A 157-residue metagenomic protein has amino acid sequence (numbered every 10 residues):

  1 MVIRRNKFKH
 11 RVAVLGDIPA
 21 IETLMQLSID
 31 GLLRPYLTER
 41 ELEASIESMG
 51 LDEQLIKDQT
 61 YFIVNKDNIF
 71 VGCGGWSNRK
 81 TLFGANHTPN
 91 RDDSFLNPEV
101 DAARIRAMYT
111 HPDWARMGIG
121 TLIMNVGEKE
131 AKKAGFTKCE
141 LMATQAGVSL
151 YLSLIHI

Functional and structural regions predicted by a protein language model:
M1-P19: Conserved N-terminal entry element of GNAT/NAT acetyltransferase domains
Q26-L51: Conserved GNAT-fold acetyl-CoA-binding loop/helix
T60-I63: Hydrophobic beta-strand residues of extracellular immunoglobulin-like
N65, C73-A115, E130: Conserved acyl-donor/pantetheine-binding loop and adjacent beta-alpha core of acyl/acetyltransferases and related
W114, G118-V126: Conserved acetyl-CoA pyrophosphate-binding loop and the N-cap/start of the following alpha-helix in GNAT-like
A115, C139-L150: Conserved beta-strand-loop-alpha-helix junction that forms the acyl-donor binding cleft
M124, A131-T144: Conserved GNAT acetyl-CoA-binding A-motif
I155-I157: Conserved small/polar residues in nucleotide/adenosyl-binding loops
